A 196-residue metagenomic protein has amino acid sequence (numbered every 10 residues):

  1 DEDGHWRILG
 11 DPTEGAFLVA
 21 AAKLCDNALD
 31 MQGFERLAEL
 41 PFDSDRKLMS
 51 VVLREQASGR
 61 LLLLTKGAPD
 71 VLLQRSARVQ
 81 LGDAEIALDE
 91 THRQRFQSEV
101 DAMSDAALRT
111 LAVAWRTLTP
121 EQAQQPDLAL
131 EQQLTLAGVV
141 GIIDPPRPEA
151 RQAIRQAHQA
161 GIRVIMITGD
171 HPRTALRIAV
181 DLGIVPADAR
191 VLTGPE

Functional and structural regions predicted by a protein language model:
D1-L136, I142, R155-Q156, T168-I184: Cytosolic catalytic regions of ATP/NTP-dependent phosphoryl-transfer enzymes
F42, P145-R147, E196: A short acidic, often aromatic-flanked loop/helix-cap motif at beta-alpha or helix-coil junctions that lines enzyme
A114, P195-E196: Residues at the C-termini of beta-strands that transition into short coil/loop
V140-G141, T193: Short acidic-hydrophobic, aromatic-tinged amphipathic segments that line or gate anion-handling sites
I142-I162: Short, acidic loop-to-helix structural element flanking the phosphoryl-transfer center in phosphate-processing enzymes
I165: Short beta-strand/loop motif that positions the catalytic acidic residue of the alpha/beta-hydrolase fold
P186-P195: Conserved RecA-like helicase motor-core motifs
